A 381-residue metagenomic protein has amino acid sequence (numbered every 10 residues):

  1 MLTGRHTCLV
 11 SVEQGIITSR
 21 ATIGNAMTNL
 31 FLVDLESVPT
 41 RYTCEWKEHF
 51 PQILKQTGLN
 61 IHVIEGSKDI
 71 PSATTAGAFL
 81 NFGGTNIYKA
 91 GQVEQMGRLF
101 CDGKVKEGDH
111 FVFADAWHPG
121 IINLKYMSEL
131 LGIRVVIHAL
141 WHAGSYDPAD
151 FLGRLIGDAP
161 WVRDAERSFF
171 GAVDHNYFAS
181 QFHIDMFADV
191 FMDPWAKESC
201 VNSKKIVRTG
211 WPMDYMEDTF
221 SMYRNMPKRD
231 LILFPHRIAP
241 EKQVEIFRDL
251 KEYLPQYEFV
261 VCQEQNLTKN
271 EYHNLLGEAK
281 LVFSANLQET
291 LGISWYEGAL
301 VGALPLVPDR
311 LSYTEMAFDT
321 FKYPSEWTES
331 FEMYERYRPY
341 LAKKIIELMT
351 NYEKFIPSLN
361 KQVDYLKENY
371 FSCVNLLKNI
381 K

Functional and structural regions predicted by a protein language model:
G24-N123: N-terminal pre-catalytic "stem/leader" segment of glycosyltransferase-like enzymes
H110-W117, S128-F151: Active-site proximal beta-strand in glycosyltransferases
L155-N176: Membrane-proximal helix-turn-helix segments that form the acceptor-binding/catalytic region of lipid-linked
G171-S221: Donor nucleotide-sugar binding/catalytic pocket of nucleotide-sugar-dependent glycosyltransferases
R208-K242, R248-E252: Conserved donor-binding/catalytic core segment of Leloir-type glycosyltransferases
N286-L287: Aromatic "clamp/platform" in nucleotide-sugar-dependent glycosyltransferases that forms part of the donor/acceptor
L304-V307, T314: Short hydrophobic beta-strand element within catalytic cores of glycosyltransferases and related nucleotide-activated
T328-K381: A charged, aromatic-enriched C-terminal amphipathic alpha-helix characteristic of glycosyltransferases across folds
